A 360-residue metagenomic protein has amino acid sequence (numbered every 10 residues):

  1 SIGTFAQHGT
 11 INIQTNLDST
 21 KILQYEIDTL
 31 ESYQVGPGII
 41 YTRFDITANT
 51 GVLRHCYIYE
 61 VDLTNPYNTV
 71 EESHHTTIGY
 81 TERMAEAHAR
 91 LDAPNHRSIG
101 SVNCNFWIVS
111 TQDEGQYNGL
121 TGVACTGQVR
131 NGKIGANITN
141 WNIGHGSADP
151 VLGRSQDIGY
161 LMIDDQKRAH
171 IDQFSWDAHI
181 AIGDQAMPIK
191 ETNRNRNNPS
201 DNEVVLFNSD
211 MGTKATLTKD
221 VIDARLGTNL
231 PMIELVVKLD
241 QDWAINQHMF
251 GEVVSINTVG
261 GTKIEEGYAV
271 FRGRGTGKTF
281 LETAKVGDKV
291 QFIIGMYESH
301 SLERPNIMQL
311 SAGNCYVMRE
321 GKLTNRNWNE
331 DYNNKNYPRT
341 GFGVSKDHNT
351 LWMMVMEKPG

Functional and structural regions predicted by a protein language model:
I2-F5: Sec/Tat signal peptide C-region and signal peptidase I cleavage site
H8-Y268: Zymogen propeptides
Y59-V61, G100-V102, L161, L235 (+5 more regions): Generic structural hydrophobic/aromatic packing signal, biased to beta-strands
E266-T276: A generic structural motif
T276-G360: Extended C-terminal subregions enriched in glycine
